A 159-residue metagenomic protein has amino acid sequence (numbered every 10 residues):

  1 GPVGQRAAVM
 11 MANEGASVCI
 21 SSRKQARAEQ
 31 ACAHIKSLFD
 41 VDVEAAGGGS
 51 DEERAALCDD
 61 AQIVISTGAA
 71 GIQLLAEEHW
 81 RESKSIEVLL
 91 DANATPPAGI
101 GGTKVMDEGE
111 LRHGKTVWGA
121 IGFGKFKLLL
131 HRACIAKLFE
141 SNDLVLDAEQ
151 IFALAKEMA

Functional and structural regions predicted by a protein language model:
G1-D59, I63: Glycine-rich phosphate/diphosphate-binding loop of Rossmann-like nucleotide-binding domains
R6, L74-L75, F126: Residues that form or flank phosphate/diphosphate-binding pockets in enzymes that use nucleotide phosphates
K24-Q25, S50, A69-A70, F123-G124: Short beta->alpha junction loops/turns
I35-K36, L90, I135-F139: Hydrophobic, Leu/Ile/Phe/Ala-enriched alpha-helical segments that form helix-helix packing faces
V43-V117: Rossmann-like adenosine-cofactor binding region
T95-A159: Adenosine-phosphate binding glycine-rich loop
